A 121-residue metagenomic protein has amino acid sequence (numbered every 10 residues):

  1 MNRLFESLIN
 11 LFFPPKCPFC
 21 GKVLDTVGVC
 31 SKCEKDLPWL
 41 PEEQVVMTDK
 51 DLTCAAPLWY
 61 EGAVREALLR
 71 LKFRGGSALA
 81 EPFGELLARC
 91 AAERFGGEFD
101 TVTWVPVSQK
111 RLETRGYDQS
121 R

Functional and structural regions predicted by a protein language model:
M1-R121: Glycine-rich phosphate/pyrophosphate-handling loop used in enzymes and phosphotransfer proteins
